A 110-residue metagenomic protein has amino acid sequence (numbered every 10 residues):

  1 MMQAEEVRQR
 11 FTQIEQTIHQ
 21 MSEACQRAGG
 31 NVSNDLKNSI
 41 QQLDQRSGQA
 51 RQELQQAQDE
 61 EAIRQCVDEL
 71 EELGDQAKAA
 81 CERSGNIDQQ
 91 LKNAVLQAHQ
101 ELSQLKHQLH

Functional and structural regions predicted by a protein language model:
M2, R27-N34, A57-E61, A79-Q89 (+1 more regions): Surface-exposed, polar/charged faces of alpha-helical domains in mature secreted/periplasmic/lumenal proteins
M2-D35: Short terminal alpha-helical segments
V7, F11, L36, I40 (+4 more regions): Hydrophobic packing residues in well-ordered alpha-helices of helical domains and bundles
R10-M21, S39-R46, E69, L73-Q76 (+1 more regions): Amphipathic, well-ordered alpha-helical segments in soluble domains
H19, Q56-D59, L96, S103: Extended interaction regions within the primary functional domain
C25-E72: Amphipathic alpha-helical interaction modules
Q76-H110: Amphipathic alpha-helical binding modules
